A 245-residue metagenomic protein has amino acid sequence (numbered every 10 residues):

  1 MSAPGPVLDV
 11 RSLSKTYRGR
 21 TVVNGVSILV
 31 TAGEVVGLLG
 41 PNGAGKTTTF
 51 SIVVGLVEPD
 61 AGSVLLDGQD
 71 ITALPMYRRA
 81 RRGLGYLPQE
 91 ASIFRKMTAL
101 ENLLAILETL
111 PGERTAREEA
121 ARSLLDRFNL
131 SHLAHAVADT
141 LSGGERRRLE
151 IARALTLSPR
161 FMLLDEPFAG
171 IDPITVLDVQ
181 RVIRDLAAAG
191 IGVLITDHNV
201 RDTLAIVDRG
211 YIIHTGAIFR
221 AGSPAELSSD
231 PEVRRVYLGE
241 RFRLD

Functional and structural regions predicted by a protein language model:
L39-P41: The feature captures the beta-strand-to-loop junction immediately N-terminal to the Walker
V54: Helix-to-loop junction immediately C-terminal to a conserved catalytic motif
D70-E90, R114-E118, A134, P224-E232: ABC ATPase NBD coupling module
L104, T115-L133, I174, Q180-R184: Conserved ABC ATPase "signature" region
V137-L141, E145: Conserved ABC ATPase signature
S158: Conserved catalytic motifs of ABC-family nucleotide-binding domains
M162-E166: Catalytic Walker B motif of ABC-type/P-loop ATPase nucleotide-binding domains
